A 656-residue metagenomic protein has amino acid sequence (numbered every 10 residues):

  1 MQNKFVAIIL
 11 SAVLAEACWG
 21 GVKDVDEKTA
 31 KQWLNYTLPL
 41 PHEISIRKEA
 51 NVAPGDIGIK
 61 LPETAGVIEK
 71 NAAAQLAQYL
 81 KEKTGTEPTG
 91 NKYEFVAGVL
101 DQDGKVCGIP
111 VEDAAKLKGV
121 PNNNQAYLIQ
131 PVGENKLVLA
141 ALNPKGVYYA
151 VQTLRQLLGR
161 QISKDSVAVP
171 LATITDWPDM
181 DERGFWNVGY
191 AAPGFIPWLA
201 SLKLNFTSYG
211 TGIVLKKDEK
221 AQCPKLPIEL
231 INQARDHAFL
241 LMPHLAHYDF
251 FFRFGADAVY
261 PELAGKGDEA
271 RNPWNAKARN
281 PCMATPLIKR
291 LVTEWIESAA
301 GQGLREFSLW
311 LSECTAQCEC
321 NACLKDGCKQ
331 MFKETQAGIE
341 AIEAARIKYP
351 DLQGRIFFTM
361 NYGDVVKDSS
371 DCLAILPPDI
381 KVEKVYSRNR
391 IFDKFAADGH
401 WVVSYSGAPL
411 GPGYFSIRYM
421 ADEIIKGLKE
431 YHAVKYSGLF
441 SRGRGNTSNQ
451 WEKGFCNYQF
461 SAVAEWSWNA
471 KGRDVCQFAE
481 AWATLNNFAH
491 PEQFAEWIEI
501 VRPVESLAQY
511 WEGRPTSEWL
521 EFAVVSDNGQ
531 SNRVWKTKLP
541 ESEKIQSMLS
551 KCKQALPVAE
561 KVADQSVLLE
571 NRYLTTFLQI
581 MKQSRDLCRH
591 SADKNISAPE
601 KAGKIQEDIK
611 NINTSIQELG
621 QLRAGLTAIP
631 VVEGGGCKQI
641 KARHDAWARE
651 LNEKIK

Functional and structural regions predicted by a protein language model:
Q2-S11: Sec-dependent signal peptide recognition, specifically the positively charged N-region followed immediately by
S11, C18-K145, T153, L157-T175: Acidic, contiguous N-terminal accessory segments
L38-P39, G55, T89, P286-R290 (+3 more regions): Substrate-binding groove of N-acetylhexosamine-processing glycoside hydrolases
T64-G66, L100-Q102, P144-K145, Y190-A192 (+4 more regions): Short, glycine-/Ser/Thr-/acidic-enriched flexible segments
A72-Q75, Y79, L117-R290, E294-R305 (+5 more regions): Feature activates predominantly on carbohydrate-active enzymes
F250-G255, A316-E319, N446-F455: Flexible glycine/acidic-rich beta-alpha junction loops that bind and position SAM and/or redox cofactors in anaerobic
S308-T315: Active-site-proximal, well-structured secondary-structure segments within enzyme catalytic domains
